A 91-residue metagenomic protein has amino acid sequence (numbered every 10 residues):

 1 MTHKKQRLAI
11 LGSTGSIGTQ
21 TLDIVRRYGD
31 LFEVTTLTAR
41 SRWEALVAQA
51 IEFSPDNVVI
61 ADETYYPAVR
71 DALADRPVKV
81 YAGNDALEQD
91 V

Functional and structural regions predicted by a protein language model:
M1-V58: N-terminal Rossmann-like dinucleotide-binding module
W43-L46, T64-V69: Short, charged/polar "capping" segments at the starts of alpha-helices and the immediately preceding loops
N57-I60, V78: Short coil/turn segments at secondary-structure boundaries
R70-V91: A structured beta-alpha segment of the ubiquitous adenosine-cofactor-binding alpha/beta core
